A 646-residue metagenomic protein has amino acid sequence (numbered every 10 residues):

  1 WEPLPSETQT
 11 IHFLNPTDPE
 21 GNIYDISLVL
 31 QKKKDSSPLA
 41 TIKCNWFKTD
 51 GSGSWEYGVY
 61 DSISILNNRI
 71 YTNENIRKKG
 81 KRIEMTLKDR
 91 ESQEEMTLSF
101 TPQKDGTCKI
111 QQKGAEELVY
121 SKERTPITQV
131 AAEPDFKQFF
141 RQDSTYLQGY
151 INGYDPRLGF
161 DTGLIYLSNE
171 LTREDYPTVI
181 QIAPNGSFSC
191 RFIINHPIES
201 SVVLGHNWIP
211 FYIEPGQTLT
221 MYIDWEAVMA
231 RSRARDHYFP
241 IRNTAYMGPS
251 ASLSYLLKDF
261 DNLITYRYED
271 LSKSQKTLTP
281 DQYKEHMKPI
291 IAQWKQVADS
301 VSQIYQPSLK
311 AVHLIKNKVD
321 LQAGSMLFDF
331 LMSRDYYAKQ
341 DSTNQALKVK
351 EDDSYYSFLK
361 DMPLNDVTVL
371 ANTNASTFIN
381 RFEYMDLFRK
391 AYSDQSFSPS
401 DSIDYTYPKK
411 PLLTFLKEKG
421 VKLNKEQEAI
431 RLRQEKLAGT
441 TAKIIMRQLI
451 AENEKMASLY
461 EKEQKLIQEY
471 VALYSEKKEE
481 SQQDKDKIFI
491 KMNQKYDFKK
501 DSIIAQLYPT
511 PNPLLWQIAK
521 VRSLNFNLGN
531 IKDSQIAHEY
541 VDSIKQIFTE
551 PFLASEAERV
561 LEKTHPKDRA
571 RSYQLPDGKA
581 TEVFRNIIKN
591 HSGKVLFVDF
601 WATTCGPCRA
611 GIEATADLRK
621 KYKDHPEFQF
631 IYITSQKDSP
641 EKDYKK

Functional and structural regions predicted by a protein language model:
W1, H12, P16-E56: Tryptophan-anchored aromatic micro-motifs
W1, W46, W55, W601-T604 (+2 more regions): Signature tryptophan residues that serve as conserved aromatic anchors
L4, D18-P19, L28, K33-P38 (+6 more regions): A non-transmembrane, solvent-exposed segment enriched in polar/low-complexity residues
D25, V583-I587, L596-R609: Extended hydrophobic secondary-structure segments
A234-G593: Oxidative protein folding and maturation machinery
S592, F600-K620, S635, S639: Conserved redox-active cysteine motifs that mediate thiol-disulfide chemistry, especially di-cysteine Cys-X(1-2)-Cys
S592-L596, P626-Q629: Loop/turn elements at helix/coil->beta-strand transitions in domains of secreted/extracellular proteins
H625-K642, K646: Thiol-based oxidoreductase modules, predominantly thioredoxin-like and allied folds used for disulfide exchange
